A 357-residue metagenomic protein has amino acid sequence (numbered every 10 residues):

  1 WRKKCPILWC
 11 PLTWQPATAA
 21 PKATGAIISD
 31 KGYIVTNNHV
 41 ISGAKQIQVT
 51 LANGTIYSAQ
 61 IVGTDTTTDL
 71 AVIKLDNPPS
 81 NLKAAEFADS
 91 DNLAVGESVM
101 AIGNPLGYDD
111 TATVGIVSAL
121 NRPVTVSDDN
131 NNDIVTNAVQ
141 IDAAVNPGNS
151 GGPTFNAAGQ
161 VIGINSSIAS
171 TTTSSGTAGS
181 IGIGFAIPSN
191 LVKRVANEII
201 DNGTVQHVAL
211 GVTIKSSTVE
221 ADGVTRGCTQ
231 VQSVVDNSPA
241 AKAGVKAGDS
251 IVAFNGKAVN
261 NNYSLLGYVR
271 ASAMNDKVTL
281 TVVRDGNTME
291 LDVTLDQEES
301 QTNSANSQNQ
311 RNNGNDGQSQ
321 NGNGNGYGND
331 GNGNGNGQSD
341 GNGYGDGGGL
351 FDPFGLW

Functional and structural regions predicted by a protein language model:
W1, T13-K31, Q48, I56-Q60 (+5 more regions): A conserved glycine-rich beta-strand in the N-terminal activation segment of trypsin-fold
W9-T13, V35-N37, Q60, L93-P105 (+8 more regions): Active-site-proximal beta-strands of protease catalytic cores
L12, Q46-A52, A101-I102, V278-V282: Short conserved beta-strand and strand-loop elements enriched in small hydrophobics with frequent Asp/Gly
A26, K45, D91, E97 (+3 more regions): Structural motif
I28-S29, I41-S42, F87, L93 (+3 more regions): Short, well-ordered loop/turn sites that connect or cap secondary structure elements
D30-K31, N37-T68, N77-P78: Catalytic-histidine neighborhood of serine endopeptidases, predominantly the chymotrypsin-like S1/PA family
Q60, R194-W357: C-terminal recognition in membrane/secretory proteostasis and scaffolding
D76-A85, I116-I181, L210, V219-D222 (+1 more regions): Active-site region of chymotrypsin-like
